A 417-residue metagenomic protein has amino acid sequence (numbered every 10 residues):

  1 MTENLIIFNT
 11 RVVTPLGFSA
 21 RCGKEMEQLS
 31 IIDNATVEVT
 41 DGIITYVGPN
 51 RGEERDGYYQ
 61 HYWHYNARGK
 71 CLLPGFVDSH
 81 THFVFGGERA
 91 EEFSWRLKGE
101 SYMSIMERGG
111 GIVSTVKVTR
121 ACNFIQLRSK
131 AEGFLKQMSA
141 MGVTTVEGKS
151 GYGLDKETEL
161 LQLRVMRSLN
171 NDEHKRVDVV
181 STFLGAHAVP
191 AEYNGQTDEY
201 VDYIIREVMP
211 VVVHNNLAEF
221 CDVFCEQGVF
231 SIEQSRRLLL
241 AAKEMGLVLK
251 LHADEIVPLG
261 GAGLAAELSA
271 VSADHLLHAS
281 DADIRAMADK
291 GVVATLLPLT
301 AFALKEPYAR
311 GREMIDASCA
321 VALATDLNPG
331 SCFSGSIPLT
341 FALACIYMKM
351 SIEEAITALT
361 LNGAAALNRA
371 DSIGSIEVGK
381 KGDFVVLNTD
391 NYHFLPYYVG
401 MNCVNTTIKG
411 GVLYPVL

Functional and structural regions predicted by a protein language model:
M1-D56, F394: N-terminal metal-binding scaffold of metallo-dependent hydrolase/deaminase domains
I6, V12, H61-N66, S181 (+1 more regions): Conserved beta-strand scaffold positions in the cores of enzyme catalytic domains, especially in NTP/NDP-utilizing
T10, V37, G42, G69 (+14 more regions): Divalent metal-coordination and catalytic microenvironments
I32, E377-K380: Residue-level recognition of short, solvent-exposed, well-ordered loop/turn junctions that link secondary-structure
Y62-S129: Metal-associated gating/positioning segment near the N- to mid-region
T115-K130, K136, T144-L259: Metal-coordinating catalytic core of metallo-dependent amide/deamination hydrolases
S139, I205, V213-H214, K243 (+3 more regions): Non-catalytic positions within long, well-ordered alpha-helices that form the structural scaffold/packing of enzyme
V248, P258-S375, L387-F394, V399-M401 (+1 more regions): Active-site-adjacent C-terminal substructures of enzyme catalytic domains
